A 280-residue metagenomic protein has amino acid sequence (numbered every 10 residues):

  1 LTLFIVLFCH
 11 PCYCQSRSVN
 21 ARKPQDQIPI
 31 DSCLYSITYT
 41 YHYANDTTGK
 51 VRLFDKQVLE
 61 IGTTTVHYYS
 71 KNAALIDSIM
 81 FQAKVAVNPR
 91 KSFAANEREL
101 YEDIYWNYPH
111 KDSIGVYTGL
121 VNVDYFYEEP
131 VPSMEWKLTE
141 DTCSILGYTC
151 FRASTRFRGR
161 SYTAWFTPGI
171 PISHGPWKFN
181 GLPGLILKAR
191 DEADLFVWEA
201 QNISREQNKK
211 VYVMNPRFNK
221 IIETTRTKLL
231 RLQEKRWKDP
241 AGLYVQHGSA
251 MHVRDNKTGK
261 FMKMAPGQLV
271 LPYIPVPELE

Functional and structural regions predicted by a protein language model:
T2-P11: Bacterial N-terminal signal peptides
S16-E280: Extended soluble regions of mature proteins
